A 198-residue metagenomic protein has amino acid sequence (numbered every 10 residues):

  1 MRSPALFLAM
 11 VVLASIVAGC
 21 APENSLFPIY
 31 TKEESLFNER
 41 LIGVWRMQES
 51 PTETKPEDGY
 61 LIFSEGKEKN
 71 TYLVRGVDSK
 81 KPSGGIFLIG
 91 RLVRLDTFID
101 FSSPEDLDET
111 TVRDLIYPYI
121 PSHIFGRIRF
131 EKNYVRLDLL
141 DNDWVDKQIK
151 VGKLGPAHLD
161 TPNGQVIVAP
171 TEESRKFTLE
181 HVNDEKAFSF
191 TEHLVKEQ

Functional and structural regions predicted by a protein language model:
M1-F7: Bacterial N-terminal signal peptides that target proteins for export
I16-G19: C-terminal motif of bacterial Sec signal peptides marking the signal peptidase cleavage site
A21-E39, E49-D58, E65-Q198: Calycin-type beta-barrel ligand-binding domains and close structural analogs
